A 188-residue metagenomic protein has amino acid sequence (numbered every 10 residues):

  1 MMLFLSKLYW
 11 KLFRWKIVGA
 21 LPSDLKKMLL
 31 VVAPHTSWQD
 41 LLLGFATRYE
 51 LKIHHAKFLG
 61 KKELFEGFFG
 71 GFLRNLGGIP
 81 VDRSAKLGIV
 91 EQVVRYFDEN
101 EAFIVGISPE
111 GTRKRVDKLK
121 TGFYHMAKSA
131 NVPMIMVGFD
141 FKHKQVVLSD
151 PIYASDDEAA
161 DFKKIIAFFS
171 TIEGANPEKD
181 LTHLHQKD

Functional and structural regions predicted by a protein language model:
M1-K16, D180, L184: N-terminal membrane-anchoring alpha-helices
K16-T171, L184-D188: Soluble catalytic domains of membrane acyltransferases
